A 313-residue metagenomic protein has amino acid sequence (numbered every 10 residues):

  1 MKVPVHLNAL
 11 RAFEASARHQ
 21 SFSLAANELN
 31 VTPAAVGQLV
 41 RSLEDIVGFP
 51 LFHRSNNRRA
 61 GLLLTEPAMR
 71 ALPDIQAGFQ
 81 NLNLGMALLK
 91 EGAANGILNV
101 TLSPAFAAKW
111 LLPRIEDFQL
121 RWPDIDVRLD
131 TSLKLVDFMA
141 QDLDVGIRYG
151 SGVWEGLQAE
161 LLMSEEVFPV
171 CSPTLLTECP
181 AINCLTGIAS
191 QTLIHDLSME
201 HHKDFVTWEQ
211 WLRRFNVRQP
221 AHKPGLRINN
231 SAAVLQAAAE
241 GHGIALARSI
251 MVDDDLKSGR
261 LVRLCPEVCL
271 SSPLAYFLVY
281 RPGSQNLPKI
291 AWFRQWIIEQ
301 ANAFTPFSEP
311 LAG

Functional and structural regions predicted by a protein language model:
M1-V3, D253-S258, E267-G313: C-terminal effector-binding regulatory domain of bacterial HTH transcription factors
A15-N30: Short helix-boundary/capping micro-motifs
T32-A35, L39-S42, R114: Residues within the DNA-recognition helix of helix-turn-helix
E44-L64: A short LG(V/I)-centered, amphipathic sequence patch enriched for acidic residue(s) preceding the LG motif
S55-L62, M69, F79-T101, L311: Short helix-loop hinge/linker segments at domain boundaries
N95-Q158, E309-G313: Central regulatory/effector-binding core of bacterial HTH transcription factors
R128-R227: Acidic, Gly/Pro-rich loop/turn segments at junctions of secondary structure
